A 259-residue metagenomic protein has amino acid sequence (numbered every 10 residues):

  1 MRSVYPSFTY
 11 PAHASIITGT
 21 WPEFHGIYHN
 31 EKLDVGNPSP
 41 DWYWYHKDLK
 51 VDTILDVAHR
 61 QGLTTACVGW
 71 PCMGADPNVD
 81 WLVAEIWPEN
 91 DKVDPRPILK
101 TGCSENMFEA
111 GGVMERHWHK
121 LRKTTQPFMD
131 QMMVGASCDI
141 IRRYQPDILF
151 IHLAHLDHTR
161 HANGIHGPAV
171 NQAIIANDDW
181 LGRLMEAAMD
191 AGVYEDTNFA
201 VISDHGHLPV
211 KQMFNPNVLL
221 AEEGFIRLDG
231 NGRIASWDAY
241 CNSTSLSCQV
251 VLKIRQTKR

Functional and structural regions predicted by a protein language model:
M1, I16, A58, D147-A154 (+3 more regions): Beta-strand elements within well-structured catalytic alpha/beta cores of enzymes that handle phosphate/sulfate esters
M1-T20, T64-A66: Short, structured active-site-proximal loop/turn typified by the sulfatase FGly-forming signature C/S-X-P-X-R
R2-Y5, V68-C72, D196-N198: Acidic carboxylate-rich catalytic motifs and surrounding loops in phosphoryl-/glycosyl-chemistry enzymes
V4, P77-W81, Q212-N215: Short aromatic-enriched loop/helix-cap "lid" or pocket-rim segments at secondary-structure transitions that line
H13, K50-I54, M133, H166 (+4 more regions): Stable alpha-helical elements in mature extracytoplasmic
T20-G164, L246: His/Asp/Glu-rich, glycine-adjacent segments that coordinate divalent cations and/or stabilize oxyanion chemistry on
K32, G36-Y45, V51, D56 (+1 more regions): Secreted, luminal/periplasmic, and some membrane-associated catalytic domains that remodel anionic oxygen-ester
L82-A84, I165-P168, F214-L220: Short secondary-structure boundary/capping segments
